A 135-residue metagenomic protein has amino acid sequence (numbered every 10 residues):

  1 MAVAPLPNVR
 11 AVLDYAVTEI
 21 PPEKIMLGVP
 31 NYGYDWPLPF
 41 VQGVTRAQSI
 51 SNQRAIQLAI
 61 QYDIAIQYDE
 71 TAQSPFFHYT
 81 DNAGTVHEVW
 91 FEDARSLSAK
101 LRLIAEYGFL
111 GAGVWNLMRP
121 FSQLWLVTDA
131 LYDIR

Functional and structural regions predicted by a protein language model:
M1-L6, F121, A130: Chitinase-like catalytic core of GlcNAc-active glycosidases
A4-F40: Active-site region of glycoside hydrolase catalytic domains
V9-V17, L101, W125-Y132: Generic structural signal for well-ordered alpha-helices, preferentially at hydrophobic/aromatic core positions
L27, I104, A112: Conserved, mostly hydrophobic/aromatic
V29-L103, D129-R135: Glycan-binding loop/region signatures in secreted carbohydrate-active enzymes
Y34-D35, R119-Q123: Flexible loop/turn segments at secondary-structure boundaries
W115-L117: C-terminal functional modules
